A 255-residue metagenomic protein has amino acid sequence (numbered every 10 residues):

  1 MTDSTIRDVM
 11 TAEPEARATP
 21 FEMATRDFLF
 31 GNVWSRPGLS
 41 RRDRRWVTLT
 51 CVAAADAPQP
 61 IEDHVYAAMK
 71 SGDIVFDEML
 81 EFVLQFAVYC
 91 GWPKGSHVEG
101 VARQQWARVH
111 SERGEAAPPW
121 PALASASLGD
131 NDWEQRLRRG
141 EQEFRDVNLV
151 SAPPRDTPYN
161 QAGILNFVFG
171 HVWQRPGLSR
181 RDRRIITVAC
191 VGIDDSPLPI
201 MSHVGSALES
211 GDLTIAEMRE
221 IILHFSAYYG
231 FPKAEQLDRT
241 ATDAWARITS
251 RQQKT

Functional and structural regions predicted by a protein language model:
M1-R42, A54-A55, D63, K70 (+3 more regions): Acidic, glycine/proline-rich low-complexity segments that act as flexible tails and inter-domain linkers
R26, D43, I61, M79 (+4 more regions): N-terminal alpha-helical segment
S35, L39, T48-L49, P60-Q85 (+2 more regions): A cross-kingdom feature marking solvent-exposed beta-strand/loop segments within repeated, beta-rich binding/scaffold
R44-V52, F82-V83, R183-V191, I221-I222: Short, structured motif recognition centered on aromatic/hydrophobic residues
A53-P60, G192-P199: Short, thiol/selenol-centered motifs that function as redox-active sites or metal-ligating centers
V88: Phosphate/ribose-phosphate-bearing ligand recognition and processing surfaces, centered on ADP-ribose/NAD(+/P+) systems
P93, I164-G170, D194-G205, E217-Q236: Long compositionally biased, domain-poor regions of proteins
